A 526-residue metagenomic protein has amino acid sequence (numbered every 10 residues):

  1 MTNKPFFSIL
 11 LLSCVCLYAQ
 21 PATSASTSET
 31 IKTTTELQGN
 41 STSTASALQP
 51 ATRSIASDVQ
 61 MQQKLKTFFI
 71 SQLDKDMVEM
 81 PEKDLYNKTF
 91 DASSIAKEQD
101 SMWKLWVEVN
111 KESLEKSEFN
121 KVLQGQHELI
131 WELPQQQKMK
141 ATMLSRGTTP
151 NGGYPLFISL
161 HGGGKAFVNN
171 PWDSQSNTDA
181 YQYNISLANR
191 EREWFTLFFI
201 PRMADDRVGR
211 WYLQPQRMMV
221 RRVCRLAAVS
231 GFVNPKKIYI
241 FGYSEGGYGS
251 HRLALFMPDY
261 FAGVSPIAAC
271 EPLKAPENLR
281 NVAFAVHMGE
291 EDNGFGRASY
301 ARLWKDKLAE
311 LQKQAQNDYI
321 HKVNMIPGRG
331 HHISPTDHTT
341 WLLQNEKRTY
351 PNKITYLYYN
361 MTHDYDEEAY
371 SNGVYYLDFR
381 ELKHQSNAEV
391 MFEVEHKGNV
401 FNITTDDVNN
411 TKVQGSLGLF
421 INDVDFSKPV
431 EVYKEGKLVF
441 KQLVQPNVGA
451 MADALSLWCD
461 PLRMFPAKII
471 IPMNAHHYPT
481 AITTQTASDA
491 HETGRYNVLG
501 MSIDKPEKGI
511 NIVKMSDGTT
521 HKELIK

Functional and structural regions predicted by a protein language model:
S24-P155, K441-A475: A domain-start/cap signature at the N-terminus of enzymes
G39-N40, T44-M80, E310-Y478: Alpha/beta-hydrolase-fold serine-hydrolase catalytic core, especially in secreted/extracellular enzymes
T148-N151, R207-S244: Gly/Ser-rich "nucleophile elbow"/oxyanion-hole loop immediately N-terminal to the catalytic nucleophile in hydrolases
G153-L156, L160-V223: Active-site machinery of serine-nucleophile hydrolases
K236-R280: Primarily recognizes the serine-hydrolase "nucleophile elbow" in alpha/beta-hydrolase and SGNH/GDSL folds
G263, A268-L343: The feature captures the conserved acid-bearing segment of alpha/beta-hydrolase catalytic domains
H476-L499: Residue-level detector of functionally pivotal "anchor" positions at catalytic/ligand-binding pockets or at interdomain
I510-K526: C-terminal tail/sorting-segment detector
